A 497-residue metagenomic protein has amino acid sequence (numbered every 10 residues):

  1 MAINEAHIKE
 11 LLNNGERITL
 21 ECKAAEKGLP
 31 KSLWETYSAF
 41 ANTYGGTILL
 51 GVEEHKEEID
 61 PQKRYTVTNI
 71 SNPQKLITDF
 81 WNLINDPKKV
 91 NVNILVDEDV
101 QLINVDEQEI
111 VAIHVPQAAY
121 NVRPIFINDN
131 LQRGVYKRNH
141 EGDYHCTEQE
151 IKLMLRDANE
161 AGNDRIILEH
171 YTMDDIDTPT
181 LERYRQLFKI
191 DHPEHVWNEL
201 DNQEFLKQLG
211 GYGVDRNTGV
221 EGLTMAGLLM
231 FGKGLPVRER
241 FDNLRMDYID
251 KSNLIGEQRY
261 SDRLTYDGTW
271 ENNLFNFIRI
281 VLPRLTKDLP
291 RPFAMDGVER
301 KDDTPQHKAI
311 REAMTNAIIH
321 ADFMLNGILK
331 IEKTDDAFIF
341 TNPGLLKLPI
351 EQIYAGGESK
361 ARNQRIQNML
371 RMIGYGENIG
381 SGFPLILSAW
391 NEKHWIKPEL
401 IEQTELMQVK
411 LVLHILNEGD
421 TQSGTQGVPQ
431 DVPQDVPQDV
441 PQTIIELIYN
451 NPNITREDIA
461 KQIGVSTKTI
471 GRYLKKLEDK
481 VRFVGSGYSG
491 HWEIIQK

Functional and structural regions predicted by a protein language model:
M1-E418, I454-R456, G464-V465, W492: Conserved N-terminal catalytic/coupling substructures associated with nucleotide/phosphate chemistry
I278, Q422, Q426, P437-I445: Short, leucine-enriched amphipathic alpha-helices that occur as contiguous helical runs
R284, T443-N451: Short amphipathic alpha-helical elements of helix-turn-helix/winged-helix folds
P437, R482-K497: Short, cationic-aromatic polyanion-contact patches
E446, R456-E457: Residues within the helices of the helix-turn-helix
Y449, G464, L474-D479: Residue-level detection of the helix-turn-helix DNA-binding "recognition helix"
K461: Alpha-helical residues within the helix-turn-helix
K468, R472: Key DNA-contact positions within bacterial/archaeal DNA-binding proteins
